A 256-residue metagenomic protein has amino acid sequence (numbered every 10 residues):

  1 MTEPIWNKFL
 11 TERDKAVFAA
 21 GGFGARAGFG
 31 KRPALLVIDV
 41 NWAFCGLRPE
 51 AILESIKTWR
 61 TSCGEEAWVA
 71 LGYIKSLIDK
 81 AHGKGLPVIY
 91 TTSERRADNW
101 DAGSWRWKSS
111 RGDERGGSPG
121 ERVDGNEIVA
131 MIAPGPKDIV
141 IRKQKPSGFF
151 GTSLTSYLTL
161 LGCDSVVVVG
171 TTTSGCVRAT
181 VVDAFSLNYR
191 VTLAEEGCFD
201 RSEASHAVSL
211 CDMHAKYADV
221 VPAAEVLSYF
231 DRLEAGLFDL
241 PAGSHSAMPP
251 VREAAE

Functional and structural regions predicted by a protein language model:
M1-A34, A43, R48-I52, D79-K84 (+2 more regions): Active-site-adjacent betaalpha module
L36-I38: Short hydrophobic beta-strand that contains or immediately precedes a catalytic carboxylate
V40-F44, E66, T92-R95: Short glycine-rich, polar/acidic loop-and-turn segments at beta strand-coil junctions
R48-C63: A solvent-exposed, charged loop/short amphipathic helix patch at secondary-structure junctions
W59-E65, R111-R115: Glycine-rich tight-turn/loop motif centered on a GG-T
S62-V69, R142-K145: Short, surface-exposed alpha-helical recognition segments that flank or form part of ligand/macromolecule-binding
W68-P87: A short, N-terminal amphipathic alpha-helix
V88, S93-S110: Early exported N-terminus immediately downstream of N-terminal targeting peptides
